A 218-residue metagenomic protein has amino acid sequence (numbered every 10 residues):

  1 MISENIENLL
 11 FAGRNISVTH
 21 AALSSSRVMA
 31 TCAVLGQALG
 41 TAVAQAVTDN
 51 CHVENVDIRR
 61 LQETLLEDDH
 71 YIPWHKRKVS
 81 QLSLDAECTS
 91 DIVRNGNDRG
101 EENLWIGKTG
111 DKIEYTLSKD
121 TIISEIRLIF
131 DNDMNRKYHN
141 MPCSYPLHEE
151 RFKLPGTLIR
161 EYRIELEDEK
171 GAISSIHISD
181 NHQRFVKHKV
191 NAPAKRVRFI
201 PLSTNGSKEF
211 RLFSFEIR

Functional and structural regions predicted by a protein language model:
M1-S24: FAD-binding beta-loop-beta segment adjacent to the flavin cofactor pocket
A22-S26, C51-I58, H139-C143, L212-S214: Composition- and surface-driven signal marking solvent-exposed, interaction-prone regions in large proteins
S26-V34: Short, conserved micro-motifs enriched in small and acidic residues
A33-H52: Internal hydrophobic alpha-helix adjacent to the cofactor/substrate pocket in enzyme cavities
V43, E54-I58, N205: Mature catalytic domains of secreted/periplasmic carbohydrate-active enzymes
T48-D49, N55-E101: Catalytic cores of secreted or luminal carbohydrate-active enzymes
R99-G171, D180-R218: Aromatic, loop-rich ligand-recognition surfaces of beta-strand-rich domains
I173-S175: Recognizes extended acidic, P/S/T-rich segments that occur within or adjacent to Ig-like beta-sandwich modules
